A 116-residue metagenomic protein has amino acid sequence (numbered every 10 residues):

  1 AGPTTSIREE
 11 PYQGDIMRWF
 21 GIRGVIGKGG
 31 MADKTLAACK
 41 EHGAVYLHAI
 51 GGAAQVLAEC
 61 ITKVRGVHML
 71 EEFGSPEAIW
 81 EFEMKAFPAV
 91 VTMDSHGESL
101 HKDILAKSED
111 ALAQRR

Functional and structural regions predicted by a protein language model:
A1-F87: Feature captures the catalytic cores and cofactor-binding loops of soluble hydro-lyases/lyases that act on carboxylate
Q13-G14, V91-R116: Active-site/ligand-binding-proximal alpha/beta "capping" segment
